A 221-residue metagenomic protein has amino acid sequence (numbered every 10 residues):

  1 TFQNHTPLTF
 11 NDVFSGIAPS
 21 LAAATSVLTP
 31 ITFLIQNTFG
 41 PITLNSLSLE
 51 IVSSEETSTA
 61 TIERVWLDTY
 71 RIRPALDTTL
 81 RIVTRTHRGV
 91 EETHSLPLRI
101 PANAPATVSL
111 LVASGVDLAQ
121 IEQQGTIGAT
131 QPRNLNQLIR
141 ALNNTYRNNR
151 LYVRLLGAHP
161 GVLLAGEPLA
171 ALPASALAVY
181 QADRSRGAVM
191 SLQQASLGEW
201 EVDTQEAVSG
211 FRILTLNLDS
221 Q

Functional and structural regions predicted by a protein language model:
T1-Q221: Long, low-hydrophobicity ectodomains and other hydrophilic envelope-associated domains
